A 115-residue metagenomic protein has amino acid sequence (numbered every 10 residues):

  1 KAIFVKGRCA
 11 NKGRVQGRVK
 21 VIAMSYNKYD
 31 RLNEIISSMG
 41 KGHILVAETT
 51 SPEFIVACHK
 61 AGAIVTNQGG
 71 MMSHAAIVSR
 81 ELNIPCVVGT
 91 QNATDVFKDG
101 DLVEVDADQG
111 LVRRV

Functional and structural regions predicted by a protein language model:
K1-V115: Non-catalytic, soluble scaffold/interaction modules
